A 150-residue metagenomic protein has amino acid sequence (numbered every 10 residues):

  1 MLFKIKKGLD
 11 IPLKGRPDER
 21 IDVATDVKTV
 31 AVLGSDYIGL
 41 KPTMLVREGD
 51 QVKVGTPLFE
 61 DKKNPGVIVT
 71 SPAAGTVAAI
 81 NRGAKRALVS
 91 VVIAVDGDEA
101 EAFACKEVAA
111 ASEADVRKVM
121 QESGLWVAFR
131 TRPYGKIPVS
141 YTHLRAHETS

Functional and structural regions predicted by a protein language model:
M1-L45: N-terminal, Lys/Arg-enriched amphipathic/low-complexity engagement segments that precede the first folded domain
T25, D36-L40, V52-G55, N64 (+1 more regions): Generic structural motif
V46-V52, R82-A84: Acidic, glycine-anchored pre-beta loop/turn
K53-G66, N81, V89-G97: Short hydrophobic beta/alpha edge segments that flank linear recognition/processing sites
A84-S123: Glycine- and charge-enriched low-complexity intrinsically disordered segments
S123-G124, R130-Y134: Phosphate-interacting basic helix/loop segments used at nucleotide- and nucleic-acid interfaces
G135-S140: Glycine/charge-rich, flexible interdomain linkers and switch-proximal surface loops that mediate coupling
T142-T149: Conserved small/polar residues in nucleotide/adenosyl-binding loops
